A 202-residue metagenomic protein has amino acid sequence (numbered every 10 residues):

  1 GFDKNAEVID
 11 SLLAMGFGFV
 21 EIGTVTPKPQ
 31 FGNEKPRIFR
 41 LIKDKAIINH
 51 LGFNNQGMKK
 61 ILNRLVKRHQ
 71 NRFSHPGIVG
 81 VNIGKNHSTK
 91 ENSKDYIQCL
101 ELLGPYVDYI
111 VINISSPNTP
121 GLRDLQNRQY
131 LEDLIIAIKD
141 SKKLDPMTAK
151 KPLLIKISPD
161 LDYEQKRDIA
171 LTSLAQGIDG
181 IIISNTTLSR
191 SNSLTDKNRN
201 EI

Functional and structural regions predicted by a protein language model:
G1-V79: N-terminal capping/small domains of soluble enzymes
F2, G52-I202: Conserved alpha/beta-domain cores
